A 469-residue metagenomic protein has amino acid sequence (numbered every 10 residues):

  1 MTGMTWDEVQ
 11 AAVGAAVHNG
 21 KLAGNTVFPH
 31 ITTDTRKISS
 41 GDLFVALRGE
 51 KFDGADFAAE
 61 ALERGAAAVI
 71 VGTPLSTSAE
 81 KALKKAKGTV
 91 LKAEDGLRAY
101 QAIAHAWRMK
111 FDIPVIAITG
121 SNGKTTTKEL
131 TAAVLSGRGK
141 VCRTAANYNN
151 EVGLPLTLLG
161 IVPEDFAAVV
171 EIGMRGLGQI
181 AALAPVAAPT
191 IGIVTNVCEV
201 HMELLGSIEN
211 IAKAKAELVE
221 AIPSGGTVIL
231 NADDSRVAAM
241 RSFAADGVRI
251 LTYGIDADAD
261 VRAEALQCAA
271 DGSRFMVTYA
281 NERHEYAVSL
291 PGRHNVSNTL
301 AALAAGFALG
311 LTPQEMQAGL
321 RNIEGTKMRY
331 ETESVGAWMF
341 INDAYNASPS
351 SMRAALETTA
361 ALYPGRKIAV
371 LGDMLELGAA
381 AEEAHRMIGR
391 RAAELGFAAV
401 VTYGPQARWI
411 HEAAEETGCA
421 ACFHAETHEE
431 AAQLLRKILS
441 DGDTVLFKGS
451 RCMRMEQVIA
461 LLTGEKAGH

Functional and structural regions predicted by a protein language model:
T2-A117, T126-V134, L159, D258 (+3 more regions): Short, basic phosphate-binding NTP loop
E8, L75-K84, I193-M339, P364-G365 (+3 more regions): Acidic, Mg2+-coordinating active-site environments of NTP-dependent enzymes
V9, D42, A61, I103 (+14 more regions): Residue-level signal for inorganic ion chemistry
G49-F52, T326, A344-G418, G468-H469: Active-site beta-alpha connecting loops in nucleotide-dependent enzymes
A58, L62, E80, I180 (+4 more regions): Generic hydrophobic/aromatic pocket-lining and core-packing "Φ" positions
A58, L62-E63, P185, A360 (+1 more regions): Non-catalytic positions within long, well-ordered alpha-helices that form the structural scaffold/packing of enzyme
L97-A232, A238-V248, K437, A460-H469: Phosphate-binding loop of NTP-binding sites
I118, K327-Y330, C452-I459: ATP-dependent carboxylate/acyl-activation modules
